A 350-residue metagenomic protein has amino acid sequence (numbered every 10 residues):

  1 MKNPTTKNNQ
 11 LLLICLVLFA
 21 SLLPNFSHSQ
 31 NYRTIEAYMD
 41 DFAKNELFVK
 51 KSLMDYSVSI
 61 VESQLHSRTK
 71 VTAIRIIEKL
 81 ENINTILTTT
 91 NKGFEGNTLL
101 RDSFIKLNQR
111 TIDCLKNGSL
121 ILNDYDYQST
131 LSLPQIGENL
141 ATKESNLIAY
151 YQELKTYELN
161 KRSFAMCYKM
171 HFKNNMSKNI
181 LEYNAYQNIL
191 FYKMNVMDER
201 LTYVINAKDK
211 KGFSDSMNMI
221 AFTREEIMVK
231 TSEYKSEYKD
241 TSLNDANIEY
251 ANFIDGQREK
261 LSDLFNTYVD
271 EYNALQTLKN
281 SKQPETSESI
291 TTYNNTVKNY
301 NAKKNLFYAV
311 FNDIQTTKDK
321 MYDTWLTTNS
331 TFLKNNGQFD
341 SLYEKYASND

Functional and structural regions predicted by a protein language model:
M1-Y38: Bacterial Sec-dependent N-terminal signal peptides
Q30-I74, E78, E144, I148-E225 (+6 more regions): Immediate post-signal-peptide N-terminus of mature secreted/exported proteins
L53-E144: Post-signal peptide N-terminal segment of secreted/secretory-pathway proteins
I60, N84-L87, N91, T111 (+14 more regions): Sec/Tat-exported extracytoplasmic proteins
R101, N123, I136-V297: Extended amphipathic alpha-helical interaction segments
Y293-D319: C-terminal structured domain segments
